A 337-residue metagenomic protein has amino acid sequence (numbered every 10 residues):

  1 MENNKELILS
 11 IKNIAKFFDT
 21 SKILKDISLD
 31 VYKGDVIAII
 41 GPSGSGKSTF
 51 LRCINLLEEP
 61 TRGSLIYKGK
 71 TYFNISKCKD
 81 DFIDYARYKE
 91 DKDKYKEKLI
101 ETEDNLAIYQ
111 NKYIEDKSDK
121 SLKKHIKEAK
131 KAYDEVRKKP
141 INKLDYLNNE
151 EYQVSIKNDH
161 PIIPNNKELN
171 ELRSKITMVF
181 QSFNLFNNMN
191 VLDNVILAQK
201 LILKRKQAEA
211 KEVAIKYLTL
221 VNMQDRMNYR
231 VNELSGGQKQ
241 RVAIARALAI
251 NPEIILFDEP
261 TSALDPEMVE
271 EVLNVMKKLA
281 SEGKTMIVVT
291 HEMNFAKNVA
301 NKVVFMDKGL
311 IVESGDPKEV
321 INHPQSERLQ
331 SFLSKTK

Functional and structural regions predicted by a protein language model:
I40-P42: The feature captures the beta-strand-to-loop junction immediately N-terminal to the Walker
N55: Helix-to-loop junction immediately C-terminal to a conserved catalytic motif
R230-L234, Q238: Conserved ABC ATPase signature
A249-E253: A short, proline-enriched helix->beta-strand linker immediately N-terminal to the Walker B motif in ABC-type P-loop
S314-G315: ABC ATPase "signature
